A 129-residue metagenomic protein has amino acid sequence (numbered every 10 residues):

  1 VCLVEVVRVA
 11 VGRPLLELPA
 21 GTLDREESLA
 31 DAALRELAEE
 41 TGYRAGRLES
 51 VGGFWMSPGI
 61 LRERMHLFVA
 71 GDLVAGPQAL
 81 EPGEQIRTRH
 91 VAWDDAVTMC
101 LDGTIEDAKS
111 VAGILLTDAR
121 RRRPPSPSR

Functional and structural regions predicted by a protein language model:
V1-R35, E39, L73, P77-Q78 (+1 more regions): Conserved Nudix-box catalytic region and its N-terminal flanking loop in Nudix hydrolases and closely related
E5, G71, A92-D94: Residues at the C-termini of beta-strands that transition into short coil/loop
A10, P14, R25, S50 (+4 more regions): Nudix hydrolase/Nudix homology domain
E26-G71, Q78: A contiguous pocket-lining binding segment that forms or flanks enzyme active sites
